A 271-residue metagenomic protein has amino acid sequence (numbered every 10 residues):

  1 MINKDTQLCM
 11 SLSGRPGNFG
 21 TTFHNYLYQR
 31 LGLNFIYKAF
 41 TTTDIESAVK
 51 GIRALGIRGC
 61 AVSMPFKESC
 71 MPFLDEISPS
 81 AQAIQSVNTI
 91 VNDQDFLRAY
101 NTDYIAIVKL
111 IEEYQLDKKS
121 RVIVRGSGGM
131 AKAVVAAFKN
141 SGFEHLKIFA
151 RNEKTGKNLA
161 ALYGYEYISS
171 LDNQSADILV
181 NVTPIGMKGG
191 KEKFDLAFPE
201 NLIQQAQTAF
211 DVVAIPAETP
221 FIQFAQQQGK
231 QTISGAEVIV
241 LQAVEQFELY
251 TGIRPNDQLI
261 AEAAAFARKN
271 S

Functional and structural regions predicted by a protein language model:
I2-N3, L116-K118, N140, A197-A206: Short, conserved loop/helix-junction motifs that constitute active-site signature segments in enzyme catalytic cores
I2-Y114: Phosphate/diphosphate ligand-binding glycine-rich loop within oxidoreductases
S11, V124-R125, I148, D211: Hydrophobic Val/Ile/Leu positions in short beta-strands of Rossmann-like dinucleotide-binding domains
R58, V62-M71, G128-M130, P184-M187 (+1 more regions): Short glycine-rich anion-binding loops that position phosphate/pyrophosphate groups of nucleotides and phosphorylated
N101, Q115-F143, A150: Glycine-rich adenosine-cofactor-binding loop
S141-Y163: NAD(P)-binding Rossmann-fold cofactor-contacting core
L162-T232: Rossmann-like adenosine-cofactor binding region
V212-S271: Adenosine-phosphate binding glycine-rich loop
